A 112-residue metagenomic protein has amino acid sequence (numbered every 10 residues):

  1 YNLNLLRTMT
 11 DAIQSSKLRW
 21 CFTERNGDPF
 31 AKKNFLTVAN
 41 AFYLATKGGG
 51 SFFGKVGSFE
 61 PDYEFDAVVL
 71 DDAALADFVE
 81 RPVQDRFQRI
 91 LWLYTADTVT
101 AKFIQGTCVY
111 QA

Functional and structural regions predicted by a protein language model:
Y1-A76, L91: His/Asp/Glu-enriched, well-ordered alpha-helical/loop segment that forms or immediately abuts the divalent-metal
E64-A112: C-terminal cap of metal-dependent C-N hydrolases
